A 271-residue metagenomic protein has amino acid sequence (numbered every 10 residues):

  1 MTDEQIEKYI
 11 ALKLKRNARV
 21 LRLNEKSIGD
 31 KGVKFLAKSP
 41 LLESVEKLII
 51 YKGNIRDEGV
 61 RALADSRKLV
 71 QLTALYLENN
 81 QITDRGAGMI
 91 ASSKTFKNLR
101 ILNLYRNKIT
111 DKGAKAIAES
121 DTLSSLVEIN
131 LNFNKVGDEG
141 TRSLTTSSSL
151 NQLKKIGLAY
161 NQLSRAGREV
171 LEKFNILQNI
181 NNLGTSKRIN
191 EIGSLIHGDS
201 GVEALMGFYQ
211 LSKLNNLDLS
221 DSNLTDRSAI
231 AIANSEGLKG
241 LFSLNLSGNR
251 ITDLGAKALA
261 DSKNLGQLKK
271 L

Functional and structural regions predicted by a protein language model:
M1-R61, G184-A229: LRR N-terminal entry segment and analogous cap-like coil->beta motifs
R16, P40-E43, R67-V70, K94-K97 (+7 more regions): Inter-repeat linker/turn residues at the boundaries of leucine-rich repeats
L21-L23, V45-I50, L72-L77, L99-L104 (+7 more regions): Conserved hydrophobic beta-strand positions in leucine-rich repeat
K26, G53, N80, N107 (+5 more regions): Consensus "Asn ladder" position of solenoid repeat domains
G29-G32, I55-G59, A64, I82-M89 (+6 more regions): The leucine-rich repeat
I55-E119, S124-E139: A generic tandem-repeat structural signature
T141-L183, A260-L271: Leucine-rich solenoid repeat scaffolds
